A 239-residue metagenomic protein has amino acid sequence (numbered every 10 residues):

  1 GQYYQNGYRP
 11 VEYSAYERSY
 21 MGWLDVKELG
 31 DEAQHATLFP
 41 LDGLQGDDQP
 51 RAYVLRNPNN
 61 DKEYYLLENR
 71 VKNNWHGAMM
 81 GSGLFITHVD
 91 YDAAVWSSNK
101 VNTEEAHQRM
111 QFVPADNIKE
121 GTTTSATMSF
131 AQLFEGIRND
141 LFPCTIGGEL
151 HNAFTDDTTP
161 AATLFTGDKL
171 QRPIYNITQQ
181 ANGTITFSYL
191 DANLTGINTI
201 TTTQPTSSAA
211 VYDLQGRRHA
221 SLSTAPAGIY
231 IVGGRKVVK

Functional and structural regions predicted by a protein language model:
G1-G30, N176: Post-HExxH zinc-binding segment in Zn-dependent metallohydrolases
Q2, D90, Q215: Residues at the C-termini of beta-strands that transition into short coil/loop
Q5, V11, V26, Q34 (+6 more regions): Intrinsically disordered, low-complexity, compositionally biased regions/tails
A15, Y20, A126, F130 (+2 more regions): Compositionally biased regions
K27-L194: Non-catalytic C-terminal accessory/binding modules of secreted extracellular proteins
L194-K239: C-terminal outer-membrane/trafficking sorting elements
